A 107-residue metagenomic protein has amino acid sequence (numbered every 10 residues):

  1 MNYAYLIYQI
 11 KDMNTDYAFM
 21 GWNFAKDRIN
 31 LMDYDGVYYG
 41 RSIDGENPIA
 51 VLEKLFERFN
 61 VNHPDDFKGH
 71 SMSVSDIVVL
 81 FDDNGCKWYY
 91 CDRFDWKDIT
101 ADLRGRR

Functional and structural regions predicted by a protein language model:
M1-E46: Extended boundary segments
N2, L6-I10, L52, Y89 (+1 more regions): Broad hydrophobic/π-residue packing in well-ordered secondary structure
W22, R106-R107: Short intrinsically disordered coil segments
L31-F81: Short, conserved turn/kink motifs that form compact alpha/beta structural patches or helix kinks used as
K68-R106: Short, compact, well-ordered microdomains
